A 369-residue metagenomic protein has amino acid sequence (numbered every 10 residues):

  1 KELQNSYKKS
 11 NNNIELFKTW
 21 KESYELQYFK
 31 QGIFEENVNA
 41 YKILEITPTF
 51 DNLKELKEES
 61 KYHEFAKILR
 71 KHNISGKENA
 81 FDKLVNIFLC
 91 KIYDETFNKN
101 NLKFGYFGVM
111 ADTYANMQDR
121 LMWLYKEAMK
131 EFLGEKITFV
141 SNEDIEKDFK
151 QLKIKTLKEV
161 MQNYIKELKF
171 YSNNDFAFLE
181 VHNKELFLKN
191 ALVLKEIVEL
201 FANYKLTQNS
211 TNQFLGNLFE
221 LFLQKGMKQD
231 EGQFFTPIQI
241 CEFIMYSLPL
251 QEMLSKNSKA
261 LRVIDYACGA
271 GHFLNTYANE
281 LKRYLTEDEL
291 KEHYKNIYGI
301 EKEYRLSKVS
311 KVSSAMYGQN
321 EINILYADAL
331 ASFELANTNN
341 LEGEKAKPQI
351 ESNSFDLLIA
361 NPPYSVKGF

Functional and structural regions predicted by a protein language model:
K1-K83, D175-F176, E180-N183, A191-N209: Short, basic/polar, glycine-containing "phosphate-handling" surface segments that engage DNA
H63, E78-I87, K195, N212 (+4 more regions): Non-catalytic, well-ordered alpha-helical scaffold segments
I68-L69, G216-I240, M245-Y246, L250: Class I SAM-dependent transferase core
K83-E95, A315-M316: Short, hydrophobic/amphipathic alpha-helical patches that form generic packing surfaces within helical domains
L89, T96-Q224: Long recognition/docking surfaces used for binding and targeting
F234-K345, Q349-N353, L357, S365: Conserved S-adenosyl-L-methionine
A360: A short beta-strand submotif of the Rossmann-like class I SAM-dependent methyltransferase core that lines
K367-F369: Conserved ATPase-coupling elements of RecA-like P-loop NTPase cores
